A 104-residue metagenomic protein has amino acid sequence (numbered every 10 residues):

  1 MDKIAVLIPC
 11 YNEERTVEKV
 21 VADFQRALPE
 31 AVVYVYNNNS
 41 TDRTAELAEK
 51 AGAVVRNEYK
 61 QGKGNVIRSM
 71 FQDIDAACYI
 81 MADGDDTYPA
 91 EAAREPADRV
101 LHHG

Functional and structural regions predicted by a protein language model:
M1-G104: Structured catalytic core of nucleotide-sugar glycosyltransferases
